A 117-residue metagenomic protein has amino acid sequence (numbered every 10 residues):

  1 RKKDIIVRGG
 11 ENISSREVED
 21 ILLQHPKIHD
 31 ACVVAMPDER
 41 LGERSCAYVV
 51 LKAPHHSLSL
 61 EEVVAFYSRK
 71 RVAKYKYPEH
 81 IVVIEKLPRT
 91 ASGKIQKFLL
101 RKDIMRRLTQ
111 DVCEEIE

Functional and structural regions predicted by a protein language model:
R1-K3, V18: A generic "binding-loop/recognition-motif" signal
I6, S15, C32-E39, E43-A53 (+1 more regions): Conserved C-terminal "lid"/linker of ANL adenylate-forming enzymes
G10, L22, Y67-S68: Small-side-chain secondary-structure face that scaffolds active or pore-lining regions
I13-I21: Short charge-dense sequence patches
L22-A31: Short acidic amphipathic segments
